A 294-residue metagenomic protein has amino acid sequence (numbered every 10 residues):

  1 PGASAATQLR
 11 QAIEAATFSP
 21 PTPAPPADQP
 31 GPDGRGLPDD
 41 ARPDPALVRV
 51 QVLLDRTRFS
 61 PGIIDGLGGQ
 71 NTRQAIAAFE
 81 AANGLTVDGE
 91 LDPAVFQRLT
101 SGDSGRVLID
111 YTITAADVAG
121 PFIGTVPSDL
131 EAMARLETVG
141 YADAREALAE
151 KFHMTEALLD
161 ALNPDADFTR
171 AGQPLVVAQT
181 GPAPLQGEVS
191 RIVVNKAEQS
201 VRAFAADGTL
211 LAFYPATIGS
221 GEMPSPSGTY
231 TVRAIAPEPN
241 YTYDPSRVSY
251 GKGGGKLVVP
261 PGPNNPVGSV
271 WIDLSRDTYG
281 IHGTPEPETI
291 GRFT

Functional and structural regions predicted by a protein language model:
P1-V50, A81, L108-I109: Compositionally biased, proline/threonine/alanine/serine-rich low-complexity intrinsically disordered stretches
D40-A77, D117-H153: Primarily a LysM-type cell-wall glycan-binding module
L47, Q51, R73, A77 (+7 more regions): Extracytoplasmic/secreted envelope proteins and their assembly/folding machinery, especially bacterial periplasmic
D55-I63, F79-V87, L99, D103 (+8 more regions): Sec/Tat-exported extracytoplasmic proteins
Q70-D117, D160-R191: Extracellular LysM carbohydrate-binding repeats and other cell-envelope/extracellular binding modules
L91, A134-P215: Secretory/export targeting leaders with adjacent low-complexity proregions
L185-T284, E288: Gly/Pro-biased beta-strand-loop elements
T289-T294: Short, intrinsically disordered, charge-balanced linker/junction segments flanking boundaries in proteins
